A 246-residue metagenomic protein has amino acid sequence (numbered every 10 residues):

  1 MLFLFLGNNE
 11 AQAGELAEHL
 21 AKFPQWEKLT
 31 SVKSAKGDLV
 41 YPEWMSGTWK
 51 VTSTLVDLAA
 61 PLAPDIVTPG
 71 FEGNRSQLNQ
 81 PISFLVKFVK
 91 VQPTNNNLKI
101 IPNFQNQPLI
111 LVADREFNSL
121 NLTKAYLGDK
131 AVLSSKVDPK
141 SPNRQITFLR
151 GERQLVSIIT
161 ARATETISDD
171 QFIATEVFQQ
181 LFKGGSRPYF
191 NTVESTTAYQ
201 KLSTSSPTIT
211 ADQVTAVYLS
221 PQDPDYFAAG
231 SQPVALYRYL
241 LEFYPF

Functional and structural regions predicted by a protein language model:
M1, E10-A11: Cleavable N-terminal signal peptides
L6-N8: N-terminal signal peptide c-region/cleavage motif recognized by signal peptidases
E15-S46, V51-F246: Soluble ligand-binding/transfer domains with enclosed cavities or grooves
